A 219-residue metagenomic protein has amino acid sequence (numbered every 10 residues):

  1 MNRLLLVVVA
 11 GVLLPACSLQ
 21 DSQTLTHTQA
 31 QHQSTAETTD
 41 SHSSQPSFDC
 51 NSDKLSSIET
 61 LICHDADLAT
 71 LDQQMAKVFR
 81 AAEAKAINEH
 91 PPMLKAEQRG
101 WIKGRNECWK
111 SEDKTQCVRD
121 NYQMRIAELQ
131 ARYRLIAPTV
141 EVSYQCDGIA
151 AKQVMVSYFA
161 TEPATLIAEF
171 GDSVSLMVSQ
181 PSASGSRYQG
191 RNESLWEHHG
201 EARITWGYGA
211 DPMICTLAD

Functional and structural regions predicted by a protein language model:
N2-A10: Sec-dependent signal peptide recognition, specifically the positively charged N-region followed immediately by
L14-A16: C-terminal motif of bacterial Sec signal peptides marking the signal peptidase cleavage site
S18-D219: N-terminal alpha-helical modules
